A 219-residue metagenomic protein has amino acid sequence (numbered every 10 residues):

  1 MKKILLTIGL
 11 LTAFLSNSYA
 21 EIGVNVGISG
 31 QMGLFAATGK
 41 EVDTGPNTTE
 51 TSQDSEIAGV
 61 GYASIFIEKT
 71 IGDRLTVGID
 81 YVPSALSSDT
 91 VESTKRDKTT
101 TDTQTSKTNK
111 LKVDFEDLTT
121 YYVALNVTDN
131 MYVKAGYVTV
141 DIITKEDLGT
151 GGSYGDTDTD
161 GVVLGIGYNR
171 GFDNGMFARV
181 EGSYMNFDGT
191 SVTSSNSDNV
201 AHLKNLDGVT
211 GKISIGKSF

Functional and structural regions predicted by a protein language model:
M1-G23, F219: Cleavable N-terminal export/targeting peptides
Y19-V91, R96-T100, Q104, T119 (+3 more regions): Short glycine/proline- and aromatic-enriched beta-strand/turn motifs that initiate or cap beta-hairpins
V24-G30, V77-I79, V123, V133-A135 (+3 more regions): Membrane-embedded beta-strand positions of outer-membrane beta-barrel proteins
G33-G39, S84-D89, S93, V138-G149 (+3 more regions): Sequence/structural signature of outer-membrane beta-barrel proteins
N47-D54, Q104-K112, K145-D156, S195-L203: Extracellular loop and loop/strand-boundary signature of outer-membrane beta-barrel proteins
N47-T51, S84-T90, D97-T103, V162-L164 (+1 more regions): Predominantly the C-terminal beta-signal and adjacent terminal strand-loop region of outer-membrane beta-barrel
I57-A63, V113-T119, D158-V162, H202-G211: Residues that define the transmembrane beta-barrel architecture of outer-membrane proteins
S106-T119, V123-N126: Extracellular-facing segments of soluble proteins and assemblies that are Gly/Ser/Thr-biased and enriched in aromatics
